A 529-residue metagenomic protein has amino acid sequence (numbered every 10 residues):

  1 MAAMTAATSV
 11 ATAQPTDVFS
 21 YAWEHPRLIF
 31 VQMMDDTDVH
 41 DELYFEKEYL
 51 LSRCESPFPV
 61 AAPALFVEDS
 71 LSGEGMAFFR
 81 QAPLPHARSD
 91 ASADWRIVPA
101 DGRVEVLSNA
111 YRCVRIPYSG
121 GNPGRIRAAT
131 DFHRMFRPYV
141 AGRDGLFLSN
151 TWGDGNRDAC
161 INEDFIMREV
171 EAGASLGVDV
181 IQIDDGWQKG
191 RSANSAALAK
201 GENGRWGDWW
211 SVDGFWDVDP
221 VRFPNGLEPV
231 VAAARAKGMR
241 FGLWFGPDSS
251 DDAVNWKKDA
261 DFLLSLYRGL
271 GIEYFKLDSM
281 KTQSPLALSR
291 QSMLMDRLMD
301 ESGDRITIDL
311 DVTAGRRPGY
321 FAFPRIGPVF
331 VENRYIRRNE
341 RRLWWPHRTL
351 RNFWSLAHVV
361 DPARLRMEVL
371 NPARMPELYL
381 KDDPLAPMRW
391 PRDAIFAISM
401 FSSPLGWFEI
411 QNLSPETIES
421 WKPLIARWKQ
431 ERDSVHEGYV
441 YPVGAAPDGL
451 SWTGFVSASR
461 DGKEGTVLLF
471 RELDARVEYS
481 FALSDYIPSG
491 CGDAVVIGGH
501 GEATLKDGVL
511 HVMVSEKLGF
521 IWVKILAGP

Functional and structural regions predicted by a protein language model:
M1, S9-D131, S480-D485, G490-A494 (+2 more regions): N-terminal accessory beta-strand-rich subdomains and adjacent acidic, glycine-rich linkers that precede catalytic cores
S108-A110, M295, M299-A503, H511-L526: Active-site-proximal substrate-binding groove within the catalytic cores of carbohydrate-active enzymes
N122, R137-R143, I308, P529: Acidic/polar, glycine-enriched structural segments that form the non-catalytic walls/loops of the carbohydrate-binding
R127-A172, L176-V180, D184, Q188-K189: An acidic-aromatic substrate-binding cleft motif
G153-G155, P247, L473: Residue-level signal for short, function-critical loop segments
G155-D158, P285, P384-M388: Solvent-exposed loop and edge beta-strand segments that line ligand/cofactor-binding and catalytic clefts
Q182-E377, R389, A394: Aromatic- and carboxylate-enriched substrate-binding clefts and catalytic-loop regions of carbohydrate-active enzymes
